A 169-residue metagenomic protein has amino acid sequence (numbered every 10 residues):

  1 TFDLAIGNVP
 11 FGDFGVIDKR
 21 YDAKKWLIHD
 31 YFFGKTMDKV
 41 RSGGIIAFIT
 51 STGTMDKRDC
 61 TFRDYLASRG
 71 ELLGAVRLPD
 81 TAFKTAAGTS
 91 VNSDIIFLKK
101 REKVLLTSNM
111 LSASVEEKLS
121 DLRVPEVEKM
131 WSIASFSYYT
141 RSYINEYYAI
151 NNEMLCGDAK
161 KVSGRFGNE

Functional and structural regions predicted by a protein language model:
T1-I6: A short acidic, Gly/Pro-enriched loop at the edge of an enzyme's catalytic core that lines a small-molecule cofactor
G12: Active-site beta-alpha loop architecture of Rossmann-like, nucleotide-cofactor-dependent enzymes
G15-I17: Gly-rich Lys/Arg/Thr-decorated short loops/hinges at beta-loop-alpha junctions or inter-strand turns that position
K19-K24: Short glycine-enriched, charge-decorated loop/helix-capping segments at active-site entrances that position
K25-K84, V91-L98: Conserved Class I SAM-dependent methyltransferase catalytic core
T85-E169: Flexible, glycine-/basic-rich loop-and-beta segments that form/coincide with the SAM-dependent methyltransferase
